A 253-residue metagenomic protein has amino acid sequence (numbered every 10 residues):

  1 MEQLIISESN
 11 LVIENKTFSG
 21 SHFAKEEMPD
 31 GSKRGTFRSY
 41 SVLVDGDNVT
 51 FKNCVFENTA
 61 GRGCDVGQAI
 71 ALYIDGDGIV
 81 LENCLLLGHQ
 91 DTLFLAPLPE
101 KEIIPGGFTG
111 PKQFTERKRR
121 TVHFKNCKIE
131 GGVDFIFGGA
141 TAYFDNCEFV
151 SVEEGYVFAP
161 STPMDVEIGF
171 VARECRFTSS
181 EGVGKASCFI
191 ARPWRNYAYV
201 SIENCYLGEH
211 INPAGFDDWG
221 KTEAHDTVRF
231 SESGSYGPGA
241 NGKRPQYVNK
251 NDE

Functional and structural regions predicted by a protein language model:
M1-E253: Sequence-level preference for short, compositionally simple segments enriched in small aliphatic or small polar residues
